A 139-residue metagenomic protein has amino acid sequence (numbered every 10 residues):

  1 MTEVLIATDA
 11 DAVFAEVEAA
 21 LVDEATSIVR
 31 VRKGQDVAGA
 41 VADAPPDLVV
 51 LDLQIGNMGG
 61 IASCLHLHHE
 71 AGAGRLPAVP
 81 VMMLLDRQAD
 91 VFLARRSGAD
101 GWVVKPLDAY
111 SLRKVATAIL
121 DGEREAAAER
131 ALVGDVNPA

Functional and structural regions predicted by a protein language model:
M1-A12, V17-E18, V49: Conserved acidic segment of CheY-like receiver
R32-L48: Acidic, metal-coordinating helix/loop segments flanking the phosphotransfer/catalytic sites of two-component signaling
D47, L51-H69: Conserved phosphotransfer microenvironments
V49, W102-V103: Two-component signal transduction core modules
A62, M83-G101: Alpha4 helix (beta4-alpha4-beta5 surface) of REC/receiver domains from two-component response regulators
G72-P80: His-Asp phosphorelay/catalytic-motif detector in bacterial-type signaling
L107-A116: C-terminal output helix
E123-A139: CheY-like receiver
